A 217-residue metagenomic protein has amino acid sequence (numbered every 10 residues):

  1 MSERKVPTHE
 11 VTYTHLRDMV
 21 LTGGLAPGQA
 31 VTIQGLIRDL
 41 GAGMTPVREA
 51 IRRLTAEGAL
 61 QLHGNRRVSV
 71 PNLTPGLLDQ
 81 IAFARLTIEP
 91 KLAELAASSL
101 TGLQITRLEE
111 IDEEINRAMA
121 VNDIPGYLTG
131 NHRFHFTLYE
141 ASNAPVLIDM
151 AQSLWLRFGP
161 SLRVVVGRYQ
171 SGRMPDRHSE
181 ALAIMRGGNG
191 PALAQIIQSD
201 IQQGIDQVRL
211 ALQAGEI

Functional and structural regions predicted by a protein language model:
M1, L73-D79, A93-L100, A118-N122 (+2 more regions): A ubiquitous short alpha-helical element
M1-S98, I205-I217: Short linear motifs at protein or domain termini
P7, I105-T106, Y169-G172: Short helix-capping and inter-helix turn/linker motifs at the boundaries of alpha-helical repeat units
L16, P46, L77, F134 (+2 more regions): Hydrophobic alpha-helical segments typical of transmembrane helices and their membrane-interface/capping positions
Q29, Q61-L62, N131, R173-P175: Short, flexible turn/loop "capping" segments at secondary-structure junctions
D39, Y169-I217: C-terminal regulatory/effector modules of DNA-binding transcriptional regulators
T55-Q61, L154, Q170-G172: Mobile beta-alpha loop/short-helix "lid" or hinge segments that flank ligand
G102-R163, R177-A183, A192-Q203: Conserved amphipathic alpha-helical segments that form helical-bundle/coiled-coil interaction surfaces
